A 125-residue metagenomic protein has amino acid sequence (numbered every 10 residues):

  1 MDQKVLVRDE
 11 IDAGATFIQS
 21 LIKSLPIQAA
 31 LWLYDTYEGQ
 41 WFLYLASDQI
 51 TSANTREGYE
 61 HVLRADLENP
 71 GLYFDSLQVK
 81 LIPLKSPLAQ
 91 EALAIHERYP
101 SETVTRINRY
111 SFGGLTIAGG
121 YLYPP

Functional and structural regions predicted by a protein language model:
M1-A13: N-terminal presequence-like segments and adjacent domain-start helices
I11-P26: Short amphipathic alpha-helix segments
K23-F42: Short edge beta-strands and adjacent turn/loop segments
Y34-E38, S47-Q49, P125: Short, flexible beta-strand-to-coil junctions
Y44-R56: A short interface-forming secondary-structure element
A53-F74: Short, non-transmembrane amphipathic alpha-helical segments
L72-P125: Catalytic "initiation/cleavage/transfer" segments centered on a nucleophilic residue and adjacent nucleic-acid-engaging
